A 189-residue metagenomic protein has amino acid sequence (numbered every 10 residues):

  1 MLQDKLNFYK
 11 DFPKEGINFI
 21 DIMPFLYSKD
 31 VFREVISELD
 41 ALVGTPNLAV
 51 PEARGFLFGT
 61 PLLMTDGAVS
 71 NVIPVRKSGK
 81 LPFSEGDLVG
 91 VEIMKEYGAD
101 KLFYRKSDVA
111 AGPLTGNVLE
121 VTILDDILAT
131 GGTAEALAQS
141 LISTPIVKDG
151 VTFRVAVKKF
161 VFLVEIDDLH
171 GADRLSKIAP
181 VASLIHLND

Functional and structural regions predicted by a protein language model:
M1-D189: PRPP-associated nucleotide enzymes
